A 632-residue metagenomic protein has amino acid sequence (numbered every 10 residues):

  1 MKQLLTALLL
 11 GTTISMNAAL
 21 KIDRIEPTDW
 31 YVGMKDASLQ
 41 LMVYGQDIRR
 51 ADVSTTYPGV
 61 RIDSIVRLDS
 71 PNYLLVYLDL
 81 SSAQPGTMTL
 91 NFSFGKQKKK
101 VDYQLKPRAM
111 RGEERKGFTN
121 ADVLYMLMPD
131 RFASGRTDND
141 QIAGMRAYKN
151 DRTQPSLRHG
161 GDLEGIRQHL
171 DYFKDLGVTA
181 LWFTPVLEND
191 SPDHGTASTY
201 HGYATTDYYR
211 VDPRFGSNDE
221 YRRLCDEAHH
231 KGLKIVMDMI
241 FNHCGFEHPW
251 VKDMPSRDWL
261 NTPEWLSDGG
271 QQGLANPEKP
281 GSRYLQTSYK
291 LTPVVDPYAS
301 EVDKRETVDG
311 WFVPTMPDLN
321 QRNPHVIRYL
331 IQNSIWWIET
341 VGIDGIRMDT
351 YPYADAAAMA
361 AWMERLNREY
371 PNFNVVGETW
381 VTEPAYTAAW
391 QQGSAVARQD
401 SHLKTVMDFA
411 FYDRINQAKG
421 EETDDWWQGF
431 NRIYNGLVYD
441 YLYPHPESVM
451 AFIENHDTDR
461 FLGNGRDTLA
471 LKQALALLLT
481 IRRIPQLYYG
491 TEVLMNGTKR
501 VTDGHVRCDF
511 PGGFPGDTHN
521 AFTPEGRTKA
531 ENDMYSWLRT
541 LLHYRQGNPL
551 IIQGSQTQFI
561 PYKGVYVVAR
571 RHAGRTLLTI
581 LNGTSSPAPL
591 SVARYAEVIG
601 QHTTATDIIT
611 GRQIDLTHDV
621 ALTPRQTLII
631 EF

Functional and structural regions predicted by a protein language model:
M1-D23: Bacterial Sec-dependent N-terminal signal peptides
A18, K96-V123, K174, A228 (+1 more regions): Carbohydrate-interacting/catalytic domains
A19-R49, P107: Beta-strand/beta-sandwich contexts
K35-K96: Immunoglobulin-like IPT/TIG beta-sandwich domains and homologous Ig-like subdomains
Y125, L181-F183, I235-M237, I346 (+3 more regions): Hydrophobic faces of well-ordered beta-strands that scaffold small-molecule active sites in alpha/beta enzyme cores
F132-I335, T340, M359-E369, T379 (+3 more regions): Substrate-binding/active-site clefts of carbohydrate-active enzymes
C225, H243, N333-I335, E339-P444 (+7 more regions): Active-site-proximal helices and loops of the catalytic beta/alpha 8
Y443-R466: Active-site clefts of carbohydrate-active enzymes
